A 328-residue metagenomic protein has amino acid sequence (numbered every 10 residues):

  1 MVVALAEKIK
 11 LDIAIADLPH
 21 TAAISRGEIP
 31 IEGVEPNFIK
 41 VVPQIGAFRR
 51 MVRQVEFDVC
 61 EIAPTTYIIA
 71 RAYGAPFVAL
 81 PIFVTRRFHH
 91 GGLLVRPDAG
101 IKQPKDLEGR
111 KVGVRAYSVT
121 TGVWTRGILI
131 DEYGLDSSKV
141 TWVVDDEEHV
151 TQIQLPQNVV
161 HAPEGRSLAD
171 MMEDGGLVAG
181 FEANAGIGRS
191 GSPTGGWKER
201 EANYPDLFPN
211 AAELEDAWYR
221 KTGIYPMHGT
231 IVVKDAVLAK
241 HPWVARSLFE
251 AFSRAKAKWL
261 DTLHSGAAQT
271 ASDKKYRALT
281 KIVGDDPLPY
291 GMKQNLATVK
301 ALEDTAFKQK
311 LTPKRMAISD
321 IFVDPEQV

Functional and structural regions predicted by a protein language model:
V2-D12, I101-K111, K308, P313-R315: Immediate post-signal peptide segment of exported/extracytoplasmic ligand-binding proteins
E7-I9, V55, H89, E108 (+2 more regions): Residue-level preference for short coil/turn positions at secondary-structure junctions
D12-T151: Short, glycine-/small- and polar/acidic-enriched structural segments that line small-molecule recognition paths
V41-C60, Y73, G122-V123, G127-I128 (+1 more regions): Short helices/loops that flank or line small-molecule/ion binding pockets
G109, P226-T230, D285-P287: Short, solvent-exposed beta-strand edge segments and adjacent coil->beta transition regions
Q157-H264: Pocket-lining segment of extracytoplasmic ligand-binding domains
R220, F307-V328: Conserved C-terminal helix/tail region of periplasmic/extracytoplasmic solute-binding proteins
V232, V237-K308: Secondary-structure end/capping motifs
